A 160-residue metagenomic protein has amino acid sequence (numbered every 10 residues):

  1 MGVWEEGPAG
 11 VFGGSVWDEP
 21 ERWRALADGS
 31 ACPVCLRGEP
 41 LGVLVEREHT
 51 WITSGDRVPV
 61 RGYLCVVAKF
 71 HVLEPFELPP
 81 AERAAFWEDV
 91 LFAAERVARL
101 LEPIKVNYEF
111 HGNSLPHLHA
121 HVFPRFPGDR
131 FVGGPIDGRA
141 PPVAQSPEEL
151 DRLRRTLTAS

Functional and structural regions predicted by a protein language model:
M1-S160: HIT superfamily nucleotide-processing domains
